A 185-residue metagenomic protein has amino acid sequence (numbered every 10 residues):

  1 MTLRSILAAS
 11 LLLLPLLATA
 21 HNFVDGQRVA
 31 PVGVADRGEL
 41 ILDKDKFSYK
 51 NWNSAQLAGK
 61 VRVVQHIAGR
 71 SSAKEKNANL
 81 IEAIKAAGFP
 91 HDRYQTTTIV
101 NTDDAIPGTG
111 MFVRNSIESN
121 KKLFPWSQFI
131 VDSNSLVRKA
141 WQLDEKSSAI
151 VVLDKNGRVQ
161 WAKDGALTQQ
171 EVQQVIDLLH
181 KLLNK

Functional and structural regions predicted by a protein language model:
M1-L7: Bacterial N-terminal signal peptides that target proteins for export
P15-T19: N-terminal signal peptide c-region/cleavage motif recognized by signal peptidases
A20-W52, E75-K76: N-terminal "domain-start" segment that seeds a small globular fold
K46-N79: Short active-site neighborhood of thiol/selenol oxidoreductases, capturing the structured segment around
H66-N120: Structural microenvironment flanking redox-active thiols in thiol-disulfide oxidoreductases
G69-S72, T102-I106, N134-V137, R158 (+1 more regions): Solvent-exposed loop/turn segments at secondary-structure junctions within structured extracellular/periplasmic domains
Q95-I99, M111-D144: Short, internal strand/loop/helix patches that form the active-site neighborhood or redox-interaction surface
K146-K185: Thiol-/selenol-based redox modules, centered on thioredoxin-like and closely related oxidoreductase domains
